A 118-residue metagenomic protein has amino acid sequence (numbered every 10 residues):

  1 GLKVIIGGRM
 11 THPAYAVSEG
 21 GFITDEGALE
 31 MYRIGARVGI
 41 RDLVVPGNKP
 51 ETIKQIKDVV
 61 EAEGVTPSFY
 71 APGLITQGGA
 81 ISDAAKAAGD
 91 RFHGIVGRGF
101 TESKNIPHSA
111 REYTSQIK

Functional and structural regions predicted by a protein language model:
G1-P50, V65-T66: Conserved anion-binding
L2, R37, K86-D90, S115-K118: Generic secondary-structure signature for well-ordered alpha-helical cores
I6-G7, E30-M31, Y70, G94-G97 (+1 more regions): Glycine-rich loops and low-complexity Gly/Arg-rich segments that provide flexible linkers or classic glycine-based
A14-V17, G78-D83, S103-I106: Short, charged, surface-exposed secondary-structure boundary motifs
E19-G21, D58, A84-A85, H108-S109: Surface-exposed beta-strand edges and their flanking turn/coil or helix-capping segments
G21, R33-G39, A62-V65, G99-F100 (+2 more regions): Catalytic-site microenvironment of enzymes that process N-acetyl-hexosamine-containing cell-wall polysaccharides
A28-Y32, P50-I53, K57, I81 (+1 more regions): Generic structural signal for well-ordered alpha-helices, preferentially at hydrophobic/aromatic core positions
N48-F100: A C-terminal functional module that forms or caps the active site or interfaces directly with catalytic machinery
